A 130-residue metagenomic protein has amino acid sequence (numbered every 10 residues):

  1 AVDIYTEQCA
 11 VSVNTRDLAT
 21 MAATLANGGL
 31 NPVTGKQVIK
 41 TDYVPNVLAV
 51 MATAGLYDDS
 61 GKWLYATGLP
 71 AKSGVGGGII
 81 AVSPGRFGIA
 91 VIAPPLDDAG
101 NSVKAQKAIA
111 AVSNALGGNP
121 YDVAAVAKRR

Functional and structural regions predicted by a protein language model:
A1-T34, V38: Active-site-proximal helix/loop microenvironment of the serine DD-peptidase/beta-lactamase transpeptidase fold
T24-R130: Structured C-terminal helix/loop/strand segments within mature extracytoplasmic catalytic/sensor domains
